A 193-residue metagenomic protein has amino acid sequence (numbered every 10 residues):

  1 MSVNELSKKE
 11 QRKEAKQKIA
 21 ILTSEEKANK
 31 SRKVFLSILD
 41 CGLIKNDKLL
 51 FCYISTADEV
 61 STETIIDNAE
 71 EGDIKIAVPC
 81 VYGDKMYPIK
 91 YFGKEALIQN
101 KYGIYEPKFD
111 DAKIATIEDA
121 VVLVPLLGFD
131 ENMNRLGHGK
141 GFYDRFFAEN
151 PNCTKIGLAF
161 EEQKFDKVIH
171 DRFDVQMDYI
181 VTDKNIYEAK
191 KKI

Functional and structural regions predicted by a protein language model:
S2-I114: N-terminal active-site beta-alpha-beta segment that forms phosphate/nucleotide-binding and substrate-recognition loops
S2-L6, E10, Q17, I21 (+3 more regions): Surface-exposed, charge/polar-rich loops and edge strands
A15, C52, I76, L123 (+2 more regions): A residue-level signal for conserved active-site and pocket-lining positions in enzyme catalytic cores
F51, G103, V122, G128 (+2 more regions): Conserved beta-strand segments that form the floor/walls of ligand-binding pockets within enzyme and binding domains
T56-D58, L127-E131: Short glycine-rich anion-binding loops that position phosphate/pyrophosphate groups of nucleotides and phosphorylated
D67, G137-Y143: Charged helix-capping and loop-helix junction motifs
C80, K90, E106, L126 (+2 more regions): Short, structured patches in soluble enzyme cores that scaffold and shape functional sites
